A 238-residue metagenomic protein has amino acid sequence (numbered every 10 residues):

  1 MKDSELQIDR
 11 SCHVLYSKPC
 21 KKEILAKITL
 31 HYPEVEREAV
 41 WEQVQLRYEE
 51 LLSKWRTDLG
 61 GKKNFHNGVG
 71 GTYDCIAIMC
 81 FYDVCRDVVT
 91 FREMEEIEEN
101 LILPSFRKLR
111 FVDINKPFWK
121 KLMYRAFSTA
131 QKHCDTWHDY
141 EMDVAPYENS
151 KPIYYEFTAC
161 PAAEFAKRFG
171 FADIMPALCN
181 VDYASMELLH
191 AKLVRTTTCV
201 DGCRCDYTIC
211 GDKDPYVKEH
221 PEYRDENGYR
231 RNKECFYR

Functional and structural regions predicted by a protein language model:
M1-C85: N-terminal, charged low-complexity regulatory/assembly segments
F65-N67, A166-F169, R224: A short, structure-level motif marking secondary-structure boundaries and short turns
G70-R168: Amphipathic interaction/junction segments at domain boundaries or subunit interfaces
I76, C80, V181, G202: Short, well-structured alpha-helical interface segments that form or flank functional binding sites
E141-D201: Short, hydrophobic/π-rich interface segment
A162-E164, D212-E219: Short, charged/polar, Gly/Pro-enriched secondary-structure boundary elements
A184, E222-R238: Short, cationic low-complexity segments
T196, G202-D212: C-terminal edge-of-domain segments
